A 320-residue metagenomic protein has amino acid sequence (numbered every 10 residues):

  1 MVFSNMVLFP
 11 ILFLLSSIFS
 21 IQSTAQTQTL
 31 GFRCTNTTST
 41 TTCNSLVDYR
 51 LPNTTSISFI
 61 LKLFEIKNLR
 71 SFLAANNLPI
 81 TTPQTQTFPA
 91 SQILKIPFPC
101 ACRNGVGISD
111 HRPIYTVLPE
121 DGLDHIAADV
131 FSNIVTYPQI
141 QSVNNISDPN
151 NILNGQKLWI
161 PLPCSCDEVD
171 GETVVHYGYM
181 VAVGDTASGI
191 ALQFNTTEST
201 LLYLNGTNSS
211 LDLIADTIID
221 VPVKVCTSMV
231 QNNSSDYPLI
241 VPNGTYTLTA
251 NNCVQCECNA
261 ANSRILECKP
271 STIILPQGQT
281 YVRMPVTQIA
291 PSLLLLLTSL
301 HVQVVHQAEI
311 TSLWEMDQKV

Functional and structural regions predicted by a protein language model:
V2, G31-R70, C102-Y137, L162-Y203 (+3 more regions): Primarily a LysM-type cell-wall glycan-binding module
V2-S4, F13-N36: N-terminal signal peptide
F9-I11, F64: Transcription/chromatin regulatory elements, primarily intrinsically disordered, low-complexity activation/repression
S16-F19, S45, L94, N150: Residue-level marker of intrinsically disordered, low-complexity segments enriched for small/polar residues
Q26-S39, K67-D110, T136-T173, T200-P238 (+2 more regions): Extracellular LysM carbohydrate-binding repeats and other cell-envelope/extracellular binding modules
T41-R50, T54, V175, M180-A182 (+2 more regions): Extracellular modular ligand-binding repeats in secreted and cell-surface proteins
